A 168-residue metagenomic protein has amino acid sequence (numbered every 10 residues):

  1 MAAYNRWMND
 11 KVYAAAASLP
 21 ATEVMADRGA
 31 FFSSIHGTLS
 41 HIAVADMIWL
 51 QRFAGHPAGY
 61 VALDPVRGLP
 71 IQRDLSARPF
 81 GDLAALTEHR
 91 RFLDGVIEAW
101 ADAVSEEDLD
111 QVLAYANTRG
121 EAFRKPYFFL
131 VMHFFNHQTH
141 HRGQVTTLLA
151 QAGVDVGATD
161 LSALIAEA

Functional and structural regions predicted by a protein language model:
A2-A14, S18-Q72, A116-A168: Short, contiguous alpha-helical
I48-W49, A85, V96, D108 (+1 more regions): Exposed alpha-helical structural elements
A58-S105: Helix-adjacent hinge/juxtasegments
A103-T118: Acidic catalytic patch
